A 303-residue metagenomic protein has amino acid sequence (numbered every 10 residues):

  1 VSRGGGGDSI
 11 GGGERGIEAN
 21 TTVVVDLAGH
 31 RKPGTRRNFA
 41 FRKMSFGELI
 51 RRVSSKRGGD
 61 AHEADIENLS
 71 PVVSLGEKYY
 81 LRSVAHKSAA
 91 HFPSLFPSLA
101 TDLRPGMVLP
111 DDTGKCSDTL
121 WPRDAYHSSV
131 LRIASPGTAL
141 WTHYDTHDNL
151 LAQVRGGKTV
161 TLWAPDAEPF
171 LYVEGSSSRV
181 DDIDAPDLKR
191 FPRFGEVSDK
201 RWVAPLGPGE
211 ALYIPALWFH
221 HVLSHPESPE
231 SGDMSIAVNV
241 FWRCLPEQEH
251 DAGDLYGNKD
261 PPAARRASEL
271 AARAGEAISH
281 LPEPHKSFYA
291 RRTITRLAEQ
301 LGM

Functional and structural regions predicted by a protein language model:
V1-A211, F219-M303: N-terminal accessory scaffold of Fe(II)-dependent oxygenases
